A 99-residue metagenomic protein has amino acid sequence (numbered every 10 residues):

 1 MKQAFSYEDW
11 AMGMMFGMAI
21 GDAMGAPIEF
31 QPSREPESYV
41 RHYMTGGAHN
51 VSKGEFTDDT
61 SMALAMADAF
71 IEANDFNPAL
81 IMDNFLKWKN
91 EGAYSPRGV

Functional and structural regions predicted by a protein language model:
M1-V99: Structured, active/binding-site neighborhoods that engage oxygen-rich ligands
